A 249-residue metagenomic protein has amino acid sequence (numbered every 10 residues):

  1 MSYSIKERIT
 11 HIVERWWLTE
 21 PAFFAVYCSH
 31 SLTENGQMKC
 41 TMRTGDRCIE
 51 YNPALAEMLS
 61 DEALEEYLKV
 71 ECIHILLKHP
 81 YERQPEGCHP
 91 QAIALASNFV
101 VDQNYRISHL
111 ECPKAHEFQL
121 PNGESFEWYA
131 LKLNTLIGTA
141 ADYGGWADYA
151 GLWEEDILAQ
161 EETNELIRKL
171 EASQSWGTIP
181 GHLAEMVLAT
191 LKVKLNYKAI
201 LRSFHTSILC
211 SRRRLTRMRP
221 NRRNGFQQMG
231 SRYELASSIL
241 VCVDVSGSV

Functional and structural regions predicted by a protein language model:
M1-L68, C72-E111: Basic/hydrophobic alpha-helical interface regions
C28-S29, M218-N221, V249: A short linear-motif detector with a strong N-terminal bias
M42, A96-S97, A159, S173 (+1 more regions): Small-side-chain structural scaffolding
Y51-A54, E66, V101, Y233-V249: MIDAS-like acidic motif and immediate structural context at the N-terminus of von Willebrand factor A/I domains
A63-L64, V193, Y197, V249: Short amphipathic alpha-helical segments
Q103-S237: Negatively charged
